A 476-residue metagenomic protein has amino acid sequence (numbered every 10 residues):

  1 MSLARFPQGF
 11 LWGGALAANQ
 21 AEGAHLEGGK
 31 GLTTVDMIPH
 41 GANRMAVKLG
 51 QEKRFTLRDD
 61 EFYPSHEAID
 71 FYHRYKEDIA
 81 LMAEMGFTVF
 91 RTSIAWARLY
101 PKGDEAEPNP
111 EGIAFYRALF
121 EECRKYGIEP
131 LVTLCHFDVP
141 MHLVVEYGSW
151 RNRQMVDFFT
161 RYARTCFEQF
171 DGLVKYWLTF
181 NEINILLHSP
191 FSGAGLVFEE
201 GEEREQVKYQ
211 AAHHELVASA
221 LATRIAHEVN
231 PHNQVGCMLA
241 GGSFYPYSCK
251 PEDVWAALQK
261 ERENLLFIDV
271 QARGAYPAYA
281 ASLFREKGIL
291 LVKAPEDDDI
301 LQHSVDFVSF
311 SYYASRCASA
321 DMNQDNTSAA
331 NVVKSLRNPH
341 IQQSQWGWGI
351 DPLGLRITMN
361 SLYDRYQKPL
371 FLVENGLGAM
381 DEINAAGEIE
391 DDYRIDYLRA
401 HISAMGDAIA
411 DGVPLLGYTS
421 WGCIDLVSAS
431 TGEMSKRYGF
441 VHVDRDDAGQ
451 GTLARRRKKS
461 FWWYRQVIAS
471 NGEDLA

Functional and structural regions predicted by a protein language model:
M1-D59, A83, K102-D104, I113-A476: Active-site region of glycoside hydrolase catalytic domains
G9-L11, Y72, V89: A common structural microfeature
D60-R74, R151-Q154: Active-site mouth loops of central-metabolism enzymes
R74-A95, H303-V308: Catalytic domains of carbohydrate-active enzymes, especially glycoside hydrolases
T88, A97-L99, F137-V139: A short acidic, glycine/proline-enriched capping/turn motif at secondary-structure boundaries, especially helix N-cap
I94-P108: Glycine-rich, proline-tolerant flexible connector loops at the mouths of alpha/beta enzymes
